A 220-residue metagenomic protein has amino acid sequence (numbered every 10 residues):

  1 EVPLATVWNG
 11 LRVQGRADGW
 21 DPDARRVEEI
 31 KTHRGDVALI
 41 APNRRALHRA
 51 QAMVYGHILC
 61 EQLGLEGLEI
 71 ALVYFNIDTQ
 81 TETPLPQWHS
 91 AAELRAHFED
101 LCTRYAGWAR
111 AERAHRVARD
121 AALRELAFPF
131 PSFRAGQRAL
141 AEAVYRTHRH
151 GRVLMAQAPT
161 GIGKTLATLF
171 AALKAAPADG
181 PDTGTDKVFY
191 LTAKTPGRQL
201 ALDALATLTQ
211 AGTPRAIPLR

Functional and structural regions predicted by a protein language model:
E1-R25, A46, A50: Metal-dependent nuclease catalytic cores that hydrolyze phosphodiester bonds in DNA/RNA, characterized by
G15-A41, Y55: Conserved catalytic cores of phosphodiester-cleaving nucleases, focusing on short active-site segments
N43-L72: Metal-dependent nuclease catalytic cores in nucleic-acid-processing enzymes, especially RNase H-like/related
G64-W88: Substrate-binding beta-hairpin/strand module that engages nucleic acids
E112-Q157, F170: Conserved pre-motif I regulatory segment
A143-R149, K164-G184, D203-L208: Walker A/P-loop NTP-binding motif
Q157, G163-F170, T195, Q199: Phosphate-binding Walker
T185-T207, R215-R220: Conserved Walker A/P-loop ATP-binding site and its immediately adjacent core in helicase/helicase-like ATPase domains
